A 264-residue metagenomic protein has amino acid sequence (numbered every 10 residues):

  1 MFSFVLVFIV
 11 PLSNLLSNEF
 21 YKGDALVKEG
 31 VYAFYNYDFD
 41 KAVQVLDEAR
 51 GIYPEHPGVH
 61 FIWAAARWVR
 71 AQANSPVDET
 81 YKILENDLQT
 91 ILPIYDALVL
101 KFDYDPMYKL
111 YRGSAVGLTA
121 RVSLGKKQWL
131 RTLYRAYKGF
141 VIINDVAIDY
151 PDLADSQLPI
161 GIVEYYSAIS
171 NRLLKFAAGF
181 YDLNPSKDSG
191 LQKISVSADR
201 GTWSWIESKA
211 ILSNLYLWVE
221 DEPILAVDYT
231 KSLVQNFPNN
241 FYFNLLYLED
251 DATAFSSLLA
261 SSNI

Functional and structural regions predicted by a protein language model:
M1-G23: Bacterial Sec-dependent N-terminal signal peptides
E19-L26, A33-L46, W63-A154, P159-W203 (+1 more regions): Short coil/linker segments at helix-helix boundaries
A49-P54, D149, G179-N184, A198-T202 (+2 more regions): Solenoid-like repeat scaffolds
I52-G58, A66-V69: Glycine- and aromatic-enriched membrane insertion/assembly motifs of diderm outer-membrane and organelle channel
I169, L217-D221, A252-S256: Alpha-helix capping and inter-helical loop/turn segments
S186-Q192, D221-D228, F255-A260: Structural signature of tandem alpha-helical TPR/SEL1-like repeats, specifically the intra-repeat loop/turn
L217-F241: Acidic, serine/threonine- and glycine-rich low-complexity intrinsically disordered segments that serve as flexible
F241-I264: A beta-strand-loop signature enriched in Asp, Gly, Thr, and Trp that corresponds to the sialidase/neuraminidase Asp-box
